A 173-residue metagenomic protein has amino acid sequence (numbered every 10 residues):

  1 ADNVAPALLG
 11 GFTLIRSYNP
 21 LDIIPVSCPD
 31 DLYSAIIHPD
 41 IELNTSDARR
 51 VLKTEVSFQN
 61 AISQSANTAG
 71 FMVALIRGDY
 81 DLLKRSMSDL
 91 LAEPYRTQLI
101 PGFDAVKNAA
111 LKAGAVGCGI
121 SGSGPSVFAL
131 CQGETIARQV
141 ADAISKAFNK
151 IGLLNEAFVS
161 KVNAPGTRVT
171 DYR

Functional and structural regions predicted by a protein language model:
A1-L32, C118-I120, F128: Alpha/beta catalytic cores of group-transfer enzymes, especially the acyltransferase/condensing modules of polyketide
G10, Y18, A48, V169-Y172: Short acidic, glycine/serine/threonine-rich loops at helix termini
S17-P20, D40-I41, Q132-T135: Short loop segments at secondary-structure junctions
V26, D31-V116: Acyltransferase
L75-R173: Glycine-rich, charge-dense phosphate/pyrophosphate-binding loop(s) and the adjacent flexible "lid"/catalytic subdomain
